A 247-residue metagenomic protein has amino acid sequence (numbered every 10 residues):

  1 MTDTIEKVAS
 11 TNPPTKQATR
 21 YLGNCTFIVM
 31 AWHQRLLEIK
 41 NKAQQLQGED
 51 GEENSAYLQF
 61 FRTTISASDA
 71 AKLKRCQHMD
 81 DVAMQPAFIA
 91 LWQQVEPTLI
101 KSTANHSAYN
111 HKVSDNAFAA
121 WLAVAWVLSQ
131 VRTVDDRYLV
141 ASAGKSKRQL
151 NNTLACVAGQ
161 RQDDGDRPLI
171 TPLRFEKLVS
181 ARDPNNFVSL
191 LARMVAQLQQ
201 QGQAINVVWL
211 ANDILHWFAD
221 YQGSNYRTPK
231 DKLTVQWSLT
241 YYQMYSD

Functional and structural regions predicted by a protein language model:
T2, S10-D247: Basic, alpha-helical nucleic-acid-binding regions used in initiation and control of genome expression
